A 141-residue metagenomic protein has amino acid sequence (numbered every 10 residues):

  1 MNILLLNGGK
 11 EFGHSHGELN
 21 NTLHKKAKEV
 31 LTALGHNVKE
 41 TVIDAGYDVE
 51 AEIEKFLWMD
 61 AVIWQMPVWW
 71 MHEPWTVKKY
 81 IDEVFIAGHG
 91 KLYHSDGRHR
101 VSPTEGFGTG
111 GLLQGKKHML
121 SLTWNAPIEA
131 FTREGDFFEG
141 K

Functional and structural regions predicted by a protein language model:
M1-L34: N-terminal beta1-alpha1 ligand-phosphate binding loop
L4-L6, K39-T41, I63, M119-S121: Hydrophobic/aromatic beta-strand patches that form the interior of the parallel beta-sheet core in alpha/beta enzyme
G8, I43-A45, V68: Active-site loop/turn elements of alpha/beta-hydrolase fold enzymes, especially the short glycine-/histidine-rich
F12-G13, Y47, P127: Flexible, glycine-rich phosphate/dinucleotide-binding loops and adjacent beta-alpha linkers at cofactor/substrate
H16, N20, D48, F138-G140: Residue-level preference for long, well-ordered alpha-helices that form the structural scaffold of enzyme catalytic
N21-K25, W75, K141: A structural signal for well-ordered alpha-helical segments within the folded catalytic domains of diverse enzymes
L34-Y47: A short beta-strand-loop structural module common to alpha/beta enzyme folds
E50-G140: Helix-loop-strand module that forms the ligand-binding subsite of alpha/beta enzymes
